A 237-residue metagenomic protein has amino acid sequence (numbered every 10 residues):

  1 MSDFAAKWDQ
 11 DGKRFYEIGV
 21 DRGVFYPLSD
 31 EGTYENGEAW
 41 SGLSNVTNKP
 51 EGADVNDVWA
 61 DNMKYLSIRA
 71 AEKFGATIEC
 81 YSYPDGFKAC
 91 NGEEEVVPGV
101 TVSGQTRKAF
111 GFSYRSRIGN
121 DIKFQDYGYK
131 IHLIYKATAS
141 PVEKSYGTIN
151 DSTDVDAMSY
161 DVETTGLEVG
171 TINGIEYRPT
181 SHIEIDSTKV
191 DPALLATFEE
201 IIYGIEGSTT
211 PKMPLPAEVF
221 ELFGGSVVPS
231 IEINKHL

Functional and structural regions predicted by a protein language model:
M1-N48: Polar/acidic, low-complexity leader/linker segments enriched in S/T/G and N/D
D3-G12, F25-E31, C90-V96, Y114-N120 (+2 more regions): Short, charge-rich amphipathic segments
F25, S44-N48, K64-L66, A139-G147: Short amphipathic beta-strand and strand-loop transition segments with alternating hydrophobic
T33-Y34, S116-G128, I172-S181, T188-V190: Acidic Ser/Thr/Pro-rich low-complexity disordered segments that often serve as glycosylated linkers/stalks around
N48-P50, W59, M63-F87, T153-L167: Oligomerization/assembly interface segments of phage tail-like spikes and tubes
K64-S140: Structured, beta-strand-rich domain cores that present glycine/charged loop surfaces used to bind extended ligands
P141-K235: Mixed-charge, glycine-accented linear interaction segment located at domain edges/termini
